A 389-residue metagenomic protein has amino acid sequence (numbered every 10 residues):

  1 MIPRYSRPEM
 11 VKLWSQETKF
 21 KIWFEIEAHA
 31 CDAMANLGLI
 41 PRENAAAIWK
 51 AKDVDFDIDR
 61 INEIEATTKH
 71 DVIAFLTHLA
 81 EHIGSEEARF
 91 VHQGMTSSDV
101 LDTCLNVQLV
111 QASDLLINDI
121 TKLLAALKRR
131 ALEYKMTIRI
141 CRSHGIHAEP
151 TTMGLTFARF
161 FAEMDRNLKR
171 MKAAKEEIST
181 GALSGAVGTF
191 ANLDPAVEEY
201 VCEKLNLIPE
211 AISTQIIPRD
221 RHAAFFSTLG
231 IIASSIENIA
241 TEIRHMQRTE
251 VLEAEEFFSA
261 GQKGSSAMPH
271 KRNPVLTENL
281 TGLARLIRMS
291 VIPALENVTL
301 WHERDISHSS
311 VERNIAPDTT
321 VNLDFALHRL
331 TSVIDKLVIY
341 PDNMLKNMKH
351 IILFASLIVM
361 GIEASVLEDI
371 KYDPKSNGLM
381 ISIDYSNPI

Functional and structural regions predicted by a protein language model:
M1-I22, I26, A46, I64-T68 (+4 more regions): Glycine-rich cofactor/substrate-binding loops
M1-S184, F190, D194-Y200, P209 (+4 more regions): A helix-coil-helix interface module used to build multimeric assemblies and to scaffold catalytic/cofactor sites
T18, V100, I140, H144-T151 (+7 more regions): Alpha-helix capping and helix-loop boundary segments enriched in small/acidic/polar residues
A33, H78, H82, A126 (+12 more regions): Generic, well-ordered alpha-helical scaffold segments in large soluble proteins
V110-T121, K128, A158-F161, D165 (+7 more regions): Short amphipathic alpha-helical segments with heptad-repeat character
E198-V291: Acidic, glycine-rich loop-and-beta core segments that form the ion-binding/anion-interacting portion of active sites
N377-I381: Structural beta-strand segments of beta-rich domains
S382-P388: A short glycine/threonine-centered beta-strand motif
